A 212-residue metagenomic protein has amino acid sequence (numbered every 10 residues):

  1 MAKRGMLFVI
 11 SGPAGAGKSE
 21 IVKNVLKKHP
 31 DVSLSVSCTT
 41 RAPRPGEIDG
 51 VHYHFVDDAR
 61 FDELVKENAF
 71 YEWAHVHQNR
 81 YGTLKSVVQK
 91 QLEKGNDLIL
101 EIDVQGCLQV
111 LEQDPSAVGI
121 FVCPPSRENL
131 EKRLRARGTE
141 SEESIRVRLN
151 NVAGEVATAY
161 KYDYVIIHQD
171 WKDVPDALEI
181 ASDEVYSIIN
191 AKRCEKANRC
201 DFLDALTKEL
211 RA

Functional and structural regions predicted by a protein language model:
M1-L7: Extreme N-terminal, non-catalytic leader segments that precede Walker-type/kinase nucleotide-binding cores
S11-P13: P-loop (Walker A) phosphate-binding loop of NTP-binding proteins
K18: Conserved lysine of the Walker
I21-V22: Post-Walker A alpha-helix
L26-S35: Post-Walker A helix-loop "phosphate-sensing" segment adjacent to the P-loop in P-loop NTPases
S37-L98, Q105: ATP-dependent small-molecule kinase phosphotransfer cores that center on conserved nucleotide phosphate-binding segments
L98-D103, E112-A136: Conserved phosphate-donor/acceptor-positioning beta-strand/loop module used by diverse small-molecule
T139, A157-A212: NTP-dependent small-molecule kinase module
